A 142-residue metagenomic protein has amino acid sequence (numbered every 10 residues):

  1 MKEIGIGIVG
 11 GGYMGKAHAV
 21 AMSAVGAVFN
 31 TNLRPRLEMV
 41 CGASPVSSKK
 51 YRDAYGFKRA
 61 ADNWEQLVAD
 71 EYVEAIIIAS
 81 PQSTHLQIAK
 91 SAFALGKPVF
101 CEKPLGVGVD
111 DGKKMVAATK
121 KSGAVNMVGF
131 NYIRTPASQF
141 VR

Functional and structural regions predicted by a protein language model:
M1-Y55: N-terminal Rossmann-like dinucleotide-binding module
G5-G7, R36, Y72-A75, P98 (+1 more regions): Structural signature of beta-strand start/N-cap positions in the alpha/beta core of ABC transporter nucleotide-binding
G10, K103, A124: Conserved G/P- and acidic residue-centered "switch" motifs that form tight phosphate/ATP-binding loops in soluble
V25, A54, D70-E71, T135: Acidic-histidine catalytic/liganding microenvironments
L33, Y55-R59, K121-V125: A short helix-to-beta-strand connector/capping loop
S44-V46, Y55-A118: Beta-loop-alpha module in the N-terminal Rossmann-like domain of NAD(P)-dependent dehydrogenases, especially those
G106-R142: A contiguous active-site-proximal alpha/beta segment in oxidoreductase catalytic domains
